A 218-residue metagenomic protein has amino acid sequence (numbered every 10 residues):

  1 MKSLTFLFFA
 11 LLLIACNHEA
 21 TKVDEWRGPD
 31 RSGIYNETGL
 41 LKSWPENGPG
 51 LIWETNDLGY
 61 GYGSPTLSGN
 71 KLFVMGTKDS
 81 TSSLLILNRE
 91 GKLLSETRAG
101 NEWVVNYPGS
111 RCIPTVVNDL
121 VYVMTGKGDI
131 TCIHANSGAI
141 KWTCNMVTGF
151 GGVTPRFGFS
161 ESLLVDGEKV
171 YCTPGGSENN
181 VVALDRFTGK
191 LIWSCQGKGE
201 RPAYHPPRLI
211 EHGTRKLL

Functional and structural regions predicted by a protein language model:
L4-I14: Sec-dependent N-terminal signal peptides
L13-K22: Bacterial Sec-dependent signal peptides at the C-terminal "C-region" and cleavage site
T21-N56, L72-V74, S83-W103, A139-T148 (+2 more regions): Aromatic (tryptophan-biased) beta-strands that constitute blades/sheets of beta-rich domains
G28-R31, T77-D79, G126, G175-G176: Short loop/turn segments immediately following the C-termini of beta-strands
I52-T66, E96-T115, T143-L164, S177-E178 (+1 more regions): Extracytoplasmic beta-rich repeat domains
L84-I86, C132, V181-A183: Conserved blade-register residue in beta-propeller folds
Y107-M146: Hydrophobic alpha-helical hairpins/lids featuring a short glycine-rich hinge
